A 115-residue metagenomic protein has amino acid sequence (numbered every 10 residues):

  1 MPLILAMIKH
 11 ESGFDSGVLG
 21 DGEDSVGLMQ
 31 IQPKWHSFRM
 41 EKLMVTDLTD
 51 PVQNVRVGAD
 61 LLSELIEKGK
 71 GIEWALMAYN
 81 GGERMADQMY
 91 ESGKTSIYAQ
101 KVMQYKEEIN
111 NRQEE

Functional and structural regions predicted by a protein language model:
M1-E115: Catalytic glycan-binding domains that act on GlcNAc-containing polysaccharides
